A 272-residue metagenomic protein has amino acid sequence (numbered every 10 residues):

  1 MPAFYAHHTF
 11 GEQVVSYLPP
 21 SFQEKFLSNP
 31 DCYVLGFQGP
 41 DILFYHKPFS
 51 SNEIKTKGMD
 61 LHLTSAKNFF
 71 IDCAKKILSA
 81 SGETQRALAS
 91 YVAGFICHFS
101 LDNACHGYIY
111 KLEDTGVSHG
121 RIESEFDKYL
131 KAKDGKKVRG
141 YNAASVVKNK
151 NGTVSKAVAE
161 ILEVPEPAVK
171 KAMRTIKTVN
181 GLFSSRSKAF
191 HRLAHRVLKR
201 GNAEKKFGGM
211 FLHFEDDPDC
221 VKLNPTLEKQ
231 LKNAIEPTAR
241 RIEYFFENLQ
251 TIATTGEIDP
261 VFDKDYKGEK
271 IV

Functional and structural regions predicted by a protein language model:
M1-V92, F99-V272: N-terminal leader/auxiliary helical segments
